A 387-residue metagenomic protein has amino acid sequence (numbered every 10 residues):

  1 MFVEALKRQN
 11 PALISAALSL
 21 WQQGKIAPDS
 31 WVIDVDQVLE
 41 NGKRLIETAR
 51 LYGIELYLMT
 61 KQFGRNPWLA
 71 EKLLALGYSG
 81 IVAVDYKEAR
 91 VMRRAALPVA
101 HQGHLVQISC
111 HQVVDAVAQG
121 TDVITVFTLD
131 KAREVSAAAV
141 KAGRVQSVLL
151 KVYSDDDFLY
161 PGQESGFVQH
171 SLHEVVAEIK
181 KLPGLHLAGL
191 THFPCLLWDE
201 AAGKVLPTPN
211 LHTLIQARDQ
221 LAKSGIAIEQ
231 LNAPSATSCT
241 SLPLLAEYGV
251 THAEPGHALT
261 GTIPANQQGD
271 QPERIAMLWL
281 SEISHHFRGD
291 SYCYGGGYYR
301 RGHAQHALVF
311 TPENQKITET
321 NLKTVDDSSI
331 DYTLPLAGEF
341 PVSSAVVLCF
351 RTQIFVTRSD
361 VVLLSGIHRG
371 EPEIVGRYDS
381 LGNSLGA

Functional and structural regions predicted by a protein language model:
M1-Q107, Q112-D115, L381-A387: A charged N-terminal "starter" segment
Q23-D34, A118-I124, L159-G166, A201-T208: Glycine-rich tight-turn/loop motif centered on a GG-T
I33-E40, G64, W68, K87 (+7 more regions): Conserved active-site and cofactor/substrate-binding residues in soluble primary-metabolism enzymes
L45, V135, L214-A217: Aromatic/hydrophobic pocket-lining residues that form π-stacking "cages" and hydrophobic walls in ligand
Y57-W198: Active-site-proximal beta-alpha core segment in soluble small-molecule metabolic enzymes
S154-Q268: Active-site loop/helix belt of alpha/beta enzymes
T237-K316: Active-site loop ensemble at the mouth of alpha/beta enzyme cores that anchors a bound cofactor
D290-A387: C-terminal accessory subdomain/extension
